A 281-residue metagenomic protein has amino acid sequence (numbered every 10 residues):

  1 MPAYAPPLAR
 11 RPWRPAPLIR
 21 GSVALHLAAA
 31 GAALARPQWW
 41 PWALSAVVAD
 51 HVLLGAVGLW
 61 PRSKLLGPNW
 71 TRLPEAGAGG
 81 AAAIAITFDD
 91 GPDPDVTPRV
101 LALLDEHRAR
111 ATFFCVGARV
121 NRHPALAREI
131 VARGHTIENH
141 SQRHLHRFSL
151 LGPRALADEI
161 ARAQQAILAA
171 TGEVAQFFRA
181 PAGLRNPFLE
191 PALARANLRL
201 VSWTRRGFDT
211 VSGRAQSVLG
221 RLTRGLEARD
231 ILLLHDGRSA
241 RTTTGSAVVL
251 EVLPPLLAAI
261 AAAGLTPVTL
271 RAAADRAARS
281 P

Functional and structural regions predicted by a protein language model:
M1-T71: N-terminal membrane-anchoring alpha-helices
G58-F148, E159-R162, A166, F208 (+1 more regions): Active-site beta->alpha N-cap acidic-glycine motif
G58-G79, T243-P281: C-terminal domain-boundary segment and adjacent tail
F88-D90, C115-G117, N139-S141, R179-A182 (+3 more regions): A cross-domain feature marking catalytic cores of carbohydrate-active enzymes and several ubiquitous metabolic/repair
H144-L151, S239-T243: A short acidic, helix-capping loop that chelates divalent metal ions and anchors anionic groups
A155-I160, R214-G220, S246-L253: Charged helix-capping and loop-helix junction motifs
L184, L189-L226, L265-R276: His/Asp/Glu-enriched short active-site or ligand-binding loop at hydrolase and phosphoryl-transfer sites
